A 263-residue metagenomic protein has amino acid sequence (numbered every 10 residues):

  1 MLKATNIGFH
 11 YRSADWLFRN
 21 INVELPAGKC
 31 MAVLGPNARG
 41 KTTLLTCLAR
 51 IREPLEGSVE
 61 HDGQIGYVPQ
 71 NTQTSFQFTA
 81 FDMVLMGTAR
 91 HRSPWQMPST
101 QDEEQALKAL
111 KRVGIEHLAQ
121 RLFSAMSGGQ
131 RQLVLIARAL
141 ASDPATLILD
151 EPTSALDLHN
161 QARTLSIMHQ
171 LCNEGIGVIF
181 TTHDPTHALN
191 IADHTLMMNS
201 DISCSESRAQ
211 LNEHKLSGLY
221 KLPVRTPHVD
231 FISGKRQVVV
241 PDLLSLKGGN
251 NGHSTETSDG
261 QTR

Functional and structural regions predicted by a protein language model:
M1-A4, G8-N20, E53: A short, flexible loop at the N-terminus of ABC-type nucleotide-binding domains that lies
L34-P36: The feature captures the beta-strand-to-loop junction immediately N-terminal to the Walker
A49: Helix-to-loop junction immediately C-terminal to a conserved catalytic motif
L85, T100-L118: Conserved ABC ATPase "signature" region
L122-M126, Q130: Conserved ABC ATPase signature
L147-E151: Catalytic Walker B motif of ABC-type/P-loop ATPase nucleotide-binding domains
E213, L219-R263: ABC ATPase nucleotide-binding domains
